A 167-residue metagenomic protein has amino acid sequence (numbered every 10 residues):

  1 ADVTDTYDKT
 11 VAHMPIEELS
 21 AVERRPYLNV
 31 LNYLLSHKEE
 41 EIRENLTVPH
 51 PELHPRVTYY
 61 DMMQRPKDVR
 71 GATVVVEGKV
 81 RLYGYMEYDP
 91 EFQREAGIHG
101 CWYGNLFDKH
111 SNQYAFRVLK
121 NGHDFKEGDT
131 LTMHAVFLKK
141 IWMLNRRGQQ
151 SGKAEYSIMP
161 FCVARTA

Functional and structural regions predicted by a protein language model:
A1-A167: OB-fold and OB-like single-stranded nucleic-acid-recognition modules and their adjacent interaction interfaces
